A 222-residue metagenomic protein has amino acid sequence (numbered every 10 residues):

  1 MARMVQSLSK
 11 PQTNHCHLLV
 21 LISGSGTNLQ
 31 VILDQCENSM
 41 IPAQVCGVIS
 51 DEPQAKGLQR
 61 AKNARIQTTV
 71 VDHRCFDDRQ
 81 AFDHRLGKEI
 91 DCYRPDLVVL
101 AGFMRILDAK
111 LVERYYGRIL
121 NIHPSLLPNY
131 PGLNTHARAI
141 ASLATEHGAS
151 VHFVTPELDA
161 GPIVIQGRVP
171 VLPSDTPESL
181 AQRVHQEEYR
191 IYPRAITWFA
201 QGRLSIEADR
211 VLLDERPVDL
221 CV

Functional and structural regions predicted by a protein language model:
A2-H17, M40, V70, R190-V222: An anion-binding loop in the catalytic cleft
A2-K56, R60: N-terminal Rossmann-like dinucleotide-binding module
Q35, L97, A101-D214: Donor/substrate-binding cores of folate-linked one-carbon enzymes
V45-C46, Q67-V71: Short beta-strand elements in bilobed, periplasmic/extracellular small-molecule ligand-binding domains
S50-D51, C75, R79-D83, Y93-A109: N-terminal glycine-rich "phosphate-gripper" loop used for MgATP/nucleotide binding and carboxylate activation
A64-R65, Y115: Short, structured coil segments at secondary-structure junctions
T69-R74, I122: Short beta->alpha connector loops at strand-helix junctions that form conserved, small/polar/Pro-enriched
